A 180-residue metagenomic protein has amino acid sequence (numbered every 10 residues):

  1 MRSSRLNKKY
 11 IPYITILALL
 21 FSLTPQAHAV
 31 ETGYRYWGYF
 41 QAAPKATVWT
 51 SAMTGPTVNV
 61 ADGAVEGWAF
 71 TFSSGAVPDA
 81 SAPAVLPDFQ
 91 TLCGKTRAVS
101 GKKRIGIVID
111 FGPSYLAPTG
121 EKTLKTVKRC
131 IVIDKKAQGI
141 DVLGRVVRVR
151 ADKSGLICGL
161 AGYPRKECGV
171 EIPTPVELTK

Functional and structural regions predicted by a protein language model:
R2, L23-K180: Ubiquitin-like/PB1-type beta-grasp interaction modules and other compact soluble beta-rich domains
R2-I14: Bacterial N-terminal signal peptides that target proteins for export
Y13-S22: Bacterial N-terminal signal peptides
